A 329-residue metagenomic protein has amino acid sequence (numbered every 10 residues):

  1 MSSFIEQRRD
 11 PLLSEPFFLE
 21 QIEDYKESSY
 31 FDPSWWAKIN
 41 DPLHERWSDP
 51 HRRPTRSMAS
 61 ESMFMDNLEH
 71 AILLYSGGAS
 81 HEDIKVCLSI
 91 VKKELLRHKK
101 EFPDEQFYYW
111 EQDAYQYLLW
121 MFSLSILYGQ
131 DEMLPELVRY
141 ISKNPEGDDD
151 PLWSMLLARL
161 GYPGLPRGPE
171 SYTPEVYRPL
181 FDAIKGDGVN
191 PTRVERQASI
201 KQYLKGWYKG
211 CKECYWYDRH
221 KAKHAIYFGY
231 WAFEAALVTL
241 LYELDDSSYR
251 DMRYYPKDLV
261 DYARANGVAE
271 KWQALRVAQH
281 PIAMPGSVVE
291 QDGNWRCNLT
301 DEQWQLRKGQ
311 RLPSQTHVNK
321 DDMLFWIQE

Functional and structural regions predicted by a protein language model:
S2-A222, Y227: Eukaryote-skewed repeat-based solenoidal scaffolds used as protein-protein interaction platforms, primarily
L119, A236, G293: Residue-level detector of short, conserved catalytic/binding motifs and their immediate flanks
I126, E243-L244, T300: Residue-level marker of positions within ordered structural domains that often coincide with functionally constrained
A198-K201, K205-I282: Alpha-helical oligomerization segments
A278-D292: Disulfide-bonded cysteine-rich modules in secreted/extracellular proteins, activating on the conserved Cys frameworks
E290-E302: Extracellular/lumenal glycan-associated surfaces
D301-E329: Extended, polar beta-sheet/loop recognition surfaces of beta-rich domains that mediate binding to diverse ligands
